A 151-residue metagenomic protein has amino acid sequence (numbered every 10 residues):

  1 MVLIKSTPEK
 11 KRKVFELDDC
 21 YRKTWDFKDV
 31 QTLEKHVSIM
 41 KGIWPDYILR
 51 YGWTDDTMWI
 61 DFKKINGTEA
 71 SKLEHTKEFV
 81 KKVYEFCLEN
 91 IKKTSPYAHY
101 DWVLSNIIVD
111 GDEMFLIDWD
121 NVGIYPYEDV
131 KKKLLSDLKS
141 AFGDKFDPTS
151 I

Functional and structural regions predicted by a protein language model:
V2-I39: ATP-binding glycine-rich loop module of kinase domains
E16, D61-K64: Short, well-ordered beta-strand micro-motif
Y21, W59-F62: Conserved hydrophobic/aromatic residues on the N-lobe beta-strands of protein kinase domains
T24-D26, K63-K64, D118-N121: Residue-level recognition of conserved beta-strand positions in structured domain cores
K28-H36, A70-E78, Y125-V130: Active-site-adjacent loop/helix micro-motif of nuclease/hydrolase catalytic cores
I39-I48, K63, T68-D110, M114-F115: Conserved kinase catalytic-core helix
I48-W59: Short beta-strand micro-motifs within the conserved protein kinase catalytic domain, predominantly in the N-lobe
T94-A98, D110-I151: C-lobe/activation-segment region of protein kinase-like
